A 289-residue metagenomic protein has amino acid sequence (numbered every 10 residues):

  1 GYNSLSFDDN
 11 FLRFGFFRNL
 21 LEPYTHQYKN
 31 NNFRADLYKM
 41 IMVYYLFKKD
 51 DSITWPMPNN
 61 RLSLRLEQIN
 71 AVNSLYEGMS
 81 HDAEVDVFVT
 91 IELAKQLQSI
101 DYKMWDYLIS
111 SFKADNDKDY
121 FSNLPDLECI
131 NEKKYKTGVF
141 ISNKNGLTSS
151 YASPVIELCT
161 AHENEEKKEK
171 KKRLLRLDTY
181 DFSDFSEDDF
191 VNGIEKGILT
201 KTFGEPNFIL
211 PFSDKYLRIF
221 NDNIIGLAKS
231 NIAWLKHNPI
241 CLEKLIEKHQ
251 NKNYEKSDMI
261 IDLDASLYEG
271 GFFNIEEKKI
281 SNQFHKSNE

Functional and structural regions predicted by a protein language model:
G1-I100, N288-E289: Metal-dependent phosphoesterase core characteristic of DEDDh/y 3'-5' exonuclease domains
G1-K49, S213-Y216, N221, G226 (+1 more regions): Conserved DEDDh/DEDDy metal-dependent 3′-5′ exonuclease domain
Q27-L37, A94-C129: Mixed-charge, glycine-rich, non-catalytic linkers/tails in nucleic-acid processing enzymes
K49-Q68, E132-T160, I225-W234: A broadly tuned preference for mixed-charge, low-complexity surface segments
I109-E195: Acidic catalytic cores of enzymes that act on phosphate-bearing nucleotides/polynucleotides
I198-L199: A broad structural signal for short, well-ordered beta-strand segments within beta-sheet-rich domains
K279-E289: Long, low-complexity, serine/threonine/proline-rich intrinsically disordered regulatory regions in eukaryotic signaling
